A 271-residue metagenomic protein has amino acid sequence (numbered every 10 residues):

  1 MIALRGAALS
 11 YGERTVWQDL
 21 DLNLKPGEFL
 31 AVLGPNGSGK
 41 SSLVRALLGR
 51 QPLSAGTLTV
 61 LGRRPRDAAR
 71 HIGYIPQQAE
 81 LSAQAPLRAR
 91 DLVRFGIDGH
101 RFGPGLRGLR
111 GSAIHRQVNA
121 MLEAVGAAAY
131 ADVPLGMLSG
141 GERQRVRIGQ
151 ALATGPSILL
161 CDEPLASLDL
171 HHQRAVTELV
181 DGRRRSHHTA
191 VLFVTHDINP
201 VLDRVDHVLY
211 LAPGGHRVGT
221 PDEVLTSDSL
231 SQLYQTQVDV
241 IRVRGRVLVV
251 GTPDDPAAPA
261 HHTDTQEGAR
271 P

Functional and structural regions predicted by a protein language model:
L48: Helix-to-loop junction immediately C-terminal to a conserved catalytic motif
L53-R70: Conserved ABC transporter NBD signature motif
L109-Y130: Conserved ABC ATPase "signature" region
P134-L138, E142: Conserved ABC ATPase signature
G155: Conserved catalytic motifs of ABC-family nucleotide-binding domains
L159-E163: Catalytic Walker B motif of ABC-type/P-loop ATPase nucleotide-binding domains
S227-D228, L233-P271: ABC ATPase nucleotide-binding domains
